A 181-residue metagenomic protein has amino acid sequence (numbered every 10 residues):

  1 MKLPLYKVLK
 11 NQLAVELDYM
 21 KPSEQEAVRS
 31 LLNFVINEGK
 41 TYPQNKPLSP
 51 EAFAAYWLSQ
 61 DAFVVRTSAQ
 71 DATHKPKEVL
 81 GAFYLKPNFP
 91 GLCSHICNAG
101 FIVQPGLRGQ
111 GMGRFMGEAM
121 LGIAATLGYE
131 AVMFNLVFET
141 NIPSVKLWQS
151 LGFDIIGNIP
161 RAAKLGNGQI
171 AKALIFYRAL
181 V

Functional and structural regions predicted by a protein language model:
K2-L9, L151, R161-V181: C-terminal "cap" of GNAT-fold acetyltransferases
A14-V28: A short beta-loop-alpha structural element at the N-terminal edge of CoA-dependent acyl/N-acetyltransferase catalytic
R29-P47: Helix-loop element at the rim of GNAT/NAT acetyltransferase active sites that forms part of the acceptor-substrate
Q44-G106, G117-E118, I123, A179-L180: Acetyl-CoA-dependent GNAT
L80-G81, G157, K172: A structural microfeature
V103, G109-T126, V145-S150: Conserved acetyl-CoA-binding loop-helix of GNAT-fold acetyltransferases
A124-V137: Conserved GNAT acetyl-CoA-binding A-motif
